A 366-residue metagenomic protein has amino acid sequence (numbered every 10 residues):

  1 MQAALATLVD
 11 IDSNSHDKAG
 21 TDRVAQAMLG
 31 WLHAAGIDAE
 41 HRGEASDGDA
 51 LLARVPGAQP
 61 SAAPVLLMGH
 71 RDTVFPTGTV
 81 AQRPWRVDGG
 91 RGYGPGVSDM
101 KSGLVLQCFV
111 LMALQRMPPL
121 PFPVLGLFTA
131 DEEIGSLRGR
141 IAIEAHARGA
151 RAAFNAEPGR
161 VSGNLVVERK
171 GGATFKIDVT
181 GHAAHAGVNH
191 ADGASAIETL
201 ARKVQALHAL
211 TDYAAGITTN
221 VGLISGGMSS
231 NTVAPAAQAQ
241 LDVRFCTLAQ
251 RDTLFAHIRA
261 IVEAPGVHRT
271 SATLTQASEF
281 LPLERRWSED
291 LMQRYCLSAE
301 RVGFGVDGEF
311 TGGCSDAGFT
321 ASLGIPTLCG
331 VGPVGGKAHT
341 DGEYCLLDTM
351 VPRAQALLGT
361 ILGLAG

Functional and structural regions predicted by a protein language model:
M1-P95, R116: Acidic/His- and Gly-rich active-site-bordering loop/insert found across diverse amide/peptide-bond hydrolases
S13, E40-G43, P158-G159, V167 (+1 more regions): Metal-dependent amide/peptide-bond hydrolase catalytic core, centered on the "pita-bread" metallohydrolase fold
A62-F128, I134, D341, L346-L347 (+1 more regions): Active-site metal-coordination/substrate-binding segment of hydrolases, especially metallo-dependent peptidases
P64-L66, G92, D99, R151-N155 (+2 more regions): Short glycine-aspartate micro-motif
M68-G69, L127-T129, F154-E157, D178-T180 (+1 more regions): Short beta-strand segments
M100-K170, A365-G366: Acidic/histidine-rich catalytic neighborhood of metal-dependent amide-processing enzymes
